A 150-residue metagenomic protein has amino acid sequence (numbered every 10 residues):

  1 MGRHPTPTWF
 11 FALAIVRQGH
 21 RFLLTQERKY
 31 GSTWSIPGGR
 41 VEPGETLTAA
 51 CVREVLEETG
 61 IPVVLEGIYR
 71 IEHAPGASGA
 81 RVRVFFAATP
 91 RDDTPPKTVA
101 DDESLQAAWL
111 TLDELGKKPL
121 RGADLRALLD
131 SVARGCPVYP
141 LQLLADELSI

Functional and structural regions predicted by a protein language model:
M1-F22, R40, Y69-I71: Conserved N-terminal beta-strand and adjoining loop/helix that marks the start of the Nudix/MutT-like hydrolase domain
T6, A14, Q26, G76 (+1 more regions): Short secondary-structure boundary/capping segments
F10-A12, H20, A80-V84, L105: Change "...and in nucleic-acid phosphodiester-cleaving endonucleases..." to "...and in nucleic-acid processing enzymes
Q18-E57, I61: Conserved Nudix-box catalytic region and its N-terminal flanking loop in Nudix hydrolases and closely related
G31-W34, D102-I150: Nudix hydrolase/Nudix homology domain
G39, R53, E66, L110-D113: Structural detector for helix-capping/boundary residues
P62-R70: A short coil-to-beta-strand element that immediately follows conserved catalytic motifs
A74-P96, A108, L112-D113, L128-C136: Active-site-adjacent beta-strand/loop module that shapes the phosphate/pyrophosphate-binding cleft
